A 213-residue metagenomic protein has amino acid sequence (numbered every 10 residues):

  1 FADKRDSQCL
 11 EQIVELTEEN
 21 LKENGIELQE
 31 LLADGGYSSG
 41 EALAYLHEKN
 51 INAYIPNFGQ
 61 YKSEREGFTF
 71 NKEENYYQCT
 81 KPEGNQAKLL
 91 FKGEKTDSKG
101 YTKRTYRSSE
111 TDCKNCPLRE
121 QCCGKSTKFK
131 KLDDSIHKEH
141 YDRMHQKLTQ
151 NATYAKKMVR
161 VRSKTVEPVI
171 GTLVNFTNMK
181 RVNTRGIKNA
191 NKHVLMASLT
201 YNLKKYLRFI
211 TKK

Functional and structural regions predicted by a protein language model:
F1-K213: Anion-binding and metal-coordination hotspots
